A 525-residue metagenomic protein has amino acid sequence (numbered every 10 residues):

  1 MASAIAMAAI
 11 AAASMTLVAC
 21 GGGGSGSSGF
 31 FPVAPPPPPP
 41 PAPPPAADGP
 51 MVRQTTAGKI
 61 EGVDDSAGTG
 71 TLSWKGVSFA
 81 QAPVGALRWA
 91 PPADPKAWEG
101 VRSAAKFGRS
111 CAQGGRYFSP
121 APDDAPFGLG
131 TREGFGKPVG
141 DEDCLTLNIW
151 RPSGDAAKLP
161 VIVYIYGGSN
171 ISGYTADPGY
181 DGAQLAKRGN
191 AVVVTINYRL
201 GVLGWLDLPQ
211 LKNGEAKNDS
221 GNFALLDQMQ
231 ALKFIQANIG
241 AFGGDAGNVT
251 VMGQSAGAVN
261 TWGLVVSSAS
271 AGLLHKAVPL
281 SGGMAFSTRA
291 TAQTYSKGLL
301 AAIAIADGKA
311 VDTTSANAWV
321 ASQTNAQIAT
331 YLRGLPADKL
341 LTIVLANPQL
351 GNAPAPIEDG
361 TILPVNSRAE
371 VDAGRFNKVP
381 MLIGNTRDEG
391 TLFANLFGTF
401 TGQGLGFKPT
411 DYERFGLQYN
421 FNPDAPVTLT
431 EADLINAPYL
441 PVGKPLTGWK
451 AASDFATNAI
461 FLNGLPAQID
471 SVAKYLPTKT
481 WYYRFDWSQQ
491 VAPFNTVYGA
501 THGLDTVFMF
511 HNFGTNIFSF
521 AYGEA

Functional and structural regions predicted by a protein language model:
M1-V18: Sec-dependent bacterial lipoprotein signal peptides
A13-A47: Bacterial Sec-dependent N-terminal signal peptides
P45-S73, A326-Q327, I362, P380: GGW-centered surface loops in extracellular recognition modules
R53, G76, P126-A329, T361-F397 (+3 more regions): Serine-hydrolase-like catalytic core of hydrolytic proteins
R53-T55, D64, V77, Q81-P83 (+1 more regions): N-terminal cap/lid segment of alpha/beta-hydrolase-fold proteins
V63-L87, N238, F376-P380: Conserved SET/PR-domain catalytic core that frames the SAM/AdoMet-binding pocket
Q81-P91, T391-N395, F494: Cytochrome P450 core scaffold surrounding the K-helix E-X-X-R motif and the conserved "meander" helix-loop region
Y331-E524: Substrate-gating cap/lid region and adjacent catalytic-acid/histidine neighborhood within extracellular/lumenal
